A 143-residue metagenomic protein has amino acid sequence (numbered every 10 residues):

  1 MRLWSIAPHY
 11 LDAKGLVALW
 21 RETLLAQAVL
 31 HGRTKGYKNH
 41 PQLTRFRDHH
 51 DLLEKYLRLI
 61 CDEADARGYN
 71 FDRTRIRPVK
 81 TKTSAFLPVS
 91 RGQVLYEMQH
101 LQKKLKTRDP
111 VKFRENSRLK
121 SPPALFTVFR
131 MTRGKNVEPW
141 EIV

Functional and structural regions predicted by a protein language model:
M1-V143: Expand to "…catalyze enediolate/carbanion chemistry for C-C bond making/breaking, isomerization, decarboxylation
